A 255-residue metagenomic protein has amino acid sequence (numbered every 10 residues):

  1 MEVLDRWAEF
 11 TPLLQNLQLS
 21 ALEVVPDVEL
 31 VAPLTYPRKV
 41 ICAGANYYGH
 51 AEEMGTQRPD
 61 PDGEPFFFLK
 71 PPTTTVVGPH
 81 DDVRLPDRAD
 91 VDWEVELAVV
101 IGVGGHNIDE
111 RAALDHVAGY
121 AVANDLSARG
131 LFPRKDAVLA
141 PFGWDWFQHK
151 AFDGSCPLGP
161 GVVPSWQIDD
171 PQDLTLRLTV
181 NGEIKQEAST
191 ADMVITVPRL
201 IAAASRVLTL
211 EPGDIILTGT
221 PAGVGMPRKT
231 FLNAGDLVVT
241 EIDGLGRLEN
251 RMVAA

Functional and structural regions predicted by a protein language model:
M1-P61, P65, R177, L237-E241: N-terminal non-catalytic cap/leader segment that marks the start of a structured domain
E23-E29, P33, H50, R84 (+1 more regions): Catalytic-pocket segment enriched in acidic/His residues
K39-I41, P65-F67, T74-T75, E96-A98 (+5 more regions): Structural motif
Y47-Y48, T73-T74, G104: Short, charged/polar surface micro-motifs in flexible loops or helix N-caps
H50-E52, V77-G78, I108-E110, G130-F132: Short helix/loop capping segments that flank catalytic or ligand/cofactor-binding pockets
P59-G78, W93, A234-D243: Structural signature of FAD isoalloxazine-binding scaffolds in flavoprotein oxidoreductases
K70-P72, H80, D87, W93-V103 (+4 more regions): Short, structured patches in soluble enzyme cores that scaffold and shape functional sites
H106-A121: N-terminal accessory regions of nucleic-acid-interacting proteins
